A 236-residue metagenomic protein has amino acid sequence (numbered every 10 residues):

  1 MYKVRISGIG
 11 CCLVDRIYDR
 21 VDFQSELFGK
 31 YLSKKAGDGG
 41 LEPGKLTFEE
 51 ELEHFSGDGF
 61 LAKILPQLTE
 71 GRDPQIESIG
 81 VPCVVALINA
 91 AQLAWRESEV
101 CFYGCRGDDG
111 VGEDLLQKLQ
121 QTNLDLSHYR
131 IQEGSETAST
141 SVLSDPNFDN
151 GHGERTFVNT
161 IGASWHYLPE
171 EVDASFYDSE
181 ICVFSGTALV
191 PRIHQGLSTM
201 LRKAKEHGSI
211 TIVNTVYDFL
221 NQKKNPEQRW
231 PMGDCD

Functional and structural regions predicted by a protein language model:
M1-C101, G110-D114: Glycine-rich phosphate/adenosyl-contacting loop at the front of the ribokinase-like
I9-C11, G104-D108, I131, S144-P146 (+2 more regions): Cofactor-binding loop segments of dinucleotide-utilizing enzymes, especially the Rossmann-like FAD- and NAD(P)+-binding
A91, Q120, R202-E206: Anion (oxyanion) recognition and catalysis
V100, L126, T211-V213: Hydrophobic beta-strand scaffold residues
D109-T122, V142-F148, T156: Active-site-proximal loop->helix
K118-S135: A glycine-rich helix N-cap at a beta->alpha junction
R130-I131, T140-P191: Conserved phosphate-binding/catalytic loop of the ribokinase/pfkB sugar-kinase fold
I181-D236: Conserved beta-alpha-beta core of the PfkB/ribokinase-like small-molecule kinase fold
